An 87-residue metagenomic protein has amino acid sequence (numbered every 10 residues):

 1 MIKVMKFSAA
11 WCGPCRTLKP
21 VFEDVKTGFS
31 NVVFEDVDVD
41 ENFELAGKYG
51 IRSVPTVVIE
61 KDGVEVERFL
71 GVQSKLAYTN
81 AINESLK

Functional and structural regions predicted by a protein language model:
M1-I2, K19-V37: Conserved helix-turn-beta segment immediately C-terminal to the redox Cys motif in thioredoxin-like folds
F7-P20: Conserved redox-active cysteine motifs that mediate thiol-disulfide chemistry, especially di-cysteine Cys-X(1-2)-Cys
C15-L18, L45, L86: Generic leucine side-chain signal with a strong bias for well-ordered alpha-helical environments
S30, R52, V64: Structured loop/turn residues at beta-strand edges in well-structured enzyme cores
V39-A46: Structural microenvironment flanking redox-active thiols in thiol-disulfide oxidoreductases
K48-Y49, K75: Chalcogenol-based redox active-site neighborhoods
Y49-V58: Structural micro-motif
I59-K87: Non-catalytic, surface beta->alpha helical segment in thiol-disulfide oxidoreductase systems
